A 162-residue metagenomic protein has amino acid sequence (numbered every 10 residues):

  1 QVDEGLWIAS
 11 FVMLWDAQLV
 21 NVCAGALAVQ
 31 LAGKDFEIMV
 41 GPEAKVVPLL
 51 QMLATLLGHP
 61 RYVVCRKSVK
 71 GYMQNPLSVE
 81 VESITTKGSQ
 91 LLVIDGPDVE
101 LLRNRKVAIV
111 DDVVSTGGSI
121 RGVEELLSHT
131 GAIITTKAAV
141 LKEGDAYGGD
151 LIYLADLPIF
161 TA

Functional and structural regions predicted by a protein language model:
Q1-F36: Active-site-facing substrate-recognition patch
F36-E43: Short glycine-rich phosphate-binding loop at a beta-alpha junction
E37, R105, T135: Conserved acidic residues
E43-L49, T116: Gly/Ser/Thr-rich loops at beta-strand to alpha-helix junctions that form or flank small-molecule/cofactor-binding
P48-L57, E124: Short Gly/Thr/Asp-enriched flexible loops that form oxyanion-binding sites at enzyme active sites
P60-V107: Short, glycine/charge-rich flexible loops or terminal/linker lids adjacent to PRPP-binding catalytic cores
D111-E124: Acidic, divalent-metal-coordinating active-site segment for phosphoryl/phosphodiester hydrolysis, typified by short
R121-A162: PRPP-dependent phosphoribosyltransferase catalytic core
